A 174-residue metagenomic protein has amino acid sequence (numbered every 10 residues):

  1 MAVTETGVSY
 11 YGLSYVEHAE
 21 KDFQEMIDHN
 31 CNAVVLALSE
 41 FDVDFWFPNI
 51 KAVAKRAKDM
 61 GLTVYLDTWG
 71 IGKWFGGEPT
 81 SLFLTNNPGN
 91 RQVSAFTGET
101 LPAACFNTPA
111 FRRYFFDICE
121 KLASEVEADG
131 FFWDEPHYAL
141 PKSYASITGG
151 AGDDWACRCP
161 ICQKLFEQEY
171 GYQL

Functional and structural regions predicted by a protein language model:
T4-Y10, V34-L36, V64-T68, F131-W133: Hydrophobic faces of well-ordered beta-strands that scaffold small-molecule active sites in alpha/beta enzyme cores
T6-S14, V35-D44, T97-F116: The substrate-binding groove and active-site-proximal loops of carbohydrate-active enzymes, especially glycoside
Y15-V43, E125-A128: Catalytic domains of carbohydrate-active enzymes, especially glycoside hydrolases
A19, I50, F111-F115: Aromatic/hydrophobic pocket-lining residues that form the small-molecule binding cavity in soluble enzyme cores
D22-F23, L36-T85: Aromatic-lined substrate-binding rim segments of carbohydrate-active enzymes
H29, R56-L62, K121-D129: A structural motif corresponding to the C-terminal end of an alpha-helix and its immediate exit/capping segment
D44, P141-K142: Glycine/Thr-rich phosphate-binding loops of Rossmann-like dinucleotide-binding domains
L66-V126, E135, K142-S143, G152-L174: Active-site-adjacent "subsite" loops/lids of carbohydrate-active enzymes
